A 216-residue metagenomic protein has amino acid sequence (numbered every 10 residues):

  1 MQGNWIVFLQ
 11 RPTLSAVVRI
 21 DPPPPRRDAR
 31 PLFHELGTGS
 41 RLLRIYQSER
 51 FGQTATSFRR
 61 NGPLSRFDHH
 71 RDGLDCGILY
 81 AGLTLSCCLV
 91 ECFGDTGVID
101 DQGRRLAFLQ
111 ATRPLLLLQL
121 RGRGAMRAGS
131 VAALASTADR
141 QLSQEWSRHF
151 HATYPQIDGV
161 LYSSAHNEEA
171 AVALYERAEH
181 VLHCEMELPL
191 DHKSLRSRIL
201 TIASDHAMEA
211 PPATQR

Functional and structural regions predicted by a protein language model:
Q2-F67, G97-R216: Active-site and NAD+-binding cores of ADP-ribose-processing enzymes
F67-I99: Extended catalytic/binding region for NAD+/ADP-ribose chemistry, centered on the ART fold
